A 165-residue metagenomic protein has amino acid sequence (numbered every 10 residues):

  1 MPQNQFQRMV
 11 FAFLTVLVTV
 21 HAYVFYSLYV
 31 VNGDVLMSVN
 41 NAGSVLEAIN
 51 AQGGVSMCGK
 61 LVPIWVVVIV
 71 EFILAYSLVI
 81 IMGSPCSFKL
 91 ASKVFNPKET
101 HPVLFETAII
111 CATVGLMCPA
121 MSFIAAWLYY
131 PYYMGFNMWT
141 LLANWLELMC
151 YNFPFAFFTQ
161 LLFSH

Functional and structural regions predicted by a protein language model:
M1-H165: Juxtamembrane/disordered regions of integral membrane proteins
